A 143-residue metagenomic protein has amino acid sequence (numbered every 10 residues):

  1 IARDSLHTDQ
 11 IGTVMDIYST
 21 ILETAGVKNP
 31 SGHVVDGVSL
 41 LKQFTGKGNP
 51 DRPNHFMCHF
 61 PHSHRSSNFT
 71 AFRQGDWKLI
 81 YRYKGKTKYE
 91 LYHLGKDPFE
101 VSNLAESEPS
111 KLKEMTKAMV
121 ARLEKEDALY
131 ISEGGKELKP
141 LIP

Functional and structural regions predicted by a protein language model:
A2-L6, Q10, M15-L94, K125-E126 (+1 more regions): C-terminal cap/loop subdomain of S1 sulfatases and analogous C-terminal strand-loop tails that border
T20, E100-N103: A general alpha-helix detector
E23, G46, S107, A118-A121: Residues within well-ordered alpha-helical secondary structure of globular protein domains
D51-H55, T116, A121-G134: Bilobed periplasmic-binding protein-like "clamshell/Venus-flytrap" ligand-binding domains
D97: Intrinsically disordered, low-complexity polar regions and short flexible loop motifs
S102-S110: Active-site-proximal N-terminal segment of extracellular/periplasmic enzymes that hydrolyze or transfer
K111-M115: Short amphipathic alpha-helical coupling segments at ligand-binding clamshell hinges and other catalytic/signaling
I131-P143: Short, charged, surface-exposed hinge/linker loops at domain edges that act as mobile lids or interdomain connectors
